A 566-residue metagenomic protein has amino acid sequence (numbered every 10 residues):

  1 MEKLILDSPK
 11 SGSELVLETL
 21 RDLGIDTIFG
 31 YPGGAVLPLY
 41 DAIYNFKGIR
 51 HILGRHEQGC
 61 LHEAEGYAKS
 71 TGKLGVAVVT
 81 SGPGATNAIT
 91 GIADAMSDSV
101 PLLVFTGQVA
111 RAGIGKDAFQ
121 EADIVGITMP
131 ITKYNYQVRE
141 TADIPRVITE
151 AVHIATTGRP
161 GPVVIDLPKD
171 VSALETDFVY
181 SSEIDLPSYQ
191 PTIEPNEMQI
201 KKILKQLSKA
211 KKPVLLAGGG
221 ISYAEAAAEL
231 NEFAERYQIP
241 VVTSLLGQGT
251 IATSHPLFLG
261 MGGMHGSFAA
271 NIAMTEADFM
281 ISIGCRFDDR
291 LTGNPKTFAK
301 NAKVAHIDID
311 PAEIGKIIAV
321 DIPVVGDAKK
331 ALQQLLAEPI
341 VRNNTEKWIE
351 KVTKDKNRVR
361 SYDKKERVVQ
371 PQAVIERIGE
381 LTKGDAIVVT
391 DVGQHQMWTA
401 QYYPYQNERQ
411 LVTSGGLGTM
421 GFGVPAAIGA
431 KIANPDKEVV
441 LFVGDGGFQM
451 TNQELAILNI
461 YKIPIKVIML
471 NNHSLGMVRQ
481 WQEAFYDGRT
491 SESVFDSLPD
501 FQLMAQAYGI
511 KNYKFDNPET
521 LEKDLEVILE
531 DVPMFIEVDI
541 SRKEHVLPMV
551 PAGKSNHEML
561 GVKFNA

Functional and structural regions predicted by a protein language model:
E2-D7, A142, N301-Q394, L503 (+3 more regions): Phosphate/pyrophosphate-binding active-site segments
E2-V341, R377, L381-G384, I457 (+2 more regions): N-terminal alpha/beta PP-like core and its mobile active-site loop of ThDP/TPP-dependent enzymes
S13-L17, R21-I25, L39-I43, T353-A430 (+1 more regions): Active-site diphosphate/adenylate-binding microenvironment
Y31-G33, I52-H62, A77-G84, R139-E140 (+7 more regions): Active-site nucleophile and cofactor-binding loops and adjacent substrate-binding regions of central metabolic enzymes
E57, K116-D117, Q190-K202, G262-G266 (+5 more regions): A general structural motif
F119-Q120, G315-I317, P323-V325, K329-Q333 (+1 more regions): Thiamine diphosphate
V164, H306, V389, F442-V443: Generic enzyme active-site microenvironment
A224, N271, G326-K329, V368 (+3 more regions): Conserved structured core elements
